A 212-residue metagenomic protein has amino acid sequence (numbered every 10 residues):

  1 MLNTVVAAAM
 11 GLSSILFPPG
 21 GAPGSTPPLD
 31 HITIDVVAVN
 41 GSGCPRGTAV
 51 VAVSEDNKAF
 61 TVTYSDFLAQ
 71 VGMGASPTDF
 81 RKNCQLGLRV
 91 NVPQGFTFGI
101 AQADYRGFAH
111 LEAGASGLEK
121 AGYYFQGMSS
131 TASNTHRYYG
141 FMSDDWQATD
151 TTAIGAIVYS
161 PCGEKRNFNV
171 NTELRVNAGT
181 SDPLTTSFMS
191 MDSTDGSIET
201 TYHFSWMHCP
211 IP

Functional and structural regions predicted by a protein language model:
M1-P18: Secretory targeting and sorting signals
G21-M73: N-terminal leader/pro-regions and domain N-caps
T61, D145-M189: Cysteine-clustered segments with highest specificity for TGF-beta superfamily mature ligands
T63-V71, D104-F108, N171-N177: Generic short beta-strand segments
G72-R81, R89-G99, H110-E112: Short, solvent-exposed beta-strand/turn "edge" segments of beta-rich domains on protein surfaces
R89-T97, V158-C162, F204-P210: Extracellular and analogous surface-interaction loops
G99-G155: An exposed acidic His-Trp-rich patch
V176-P212: Proprotein-processing/basic-patch segments
